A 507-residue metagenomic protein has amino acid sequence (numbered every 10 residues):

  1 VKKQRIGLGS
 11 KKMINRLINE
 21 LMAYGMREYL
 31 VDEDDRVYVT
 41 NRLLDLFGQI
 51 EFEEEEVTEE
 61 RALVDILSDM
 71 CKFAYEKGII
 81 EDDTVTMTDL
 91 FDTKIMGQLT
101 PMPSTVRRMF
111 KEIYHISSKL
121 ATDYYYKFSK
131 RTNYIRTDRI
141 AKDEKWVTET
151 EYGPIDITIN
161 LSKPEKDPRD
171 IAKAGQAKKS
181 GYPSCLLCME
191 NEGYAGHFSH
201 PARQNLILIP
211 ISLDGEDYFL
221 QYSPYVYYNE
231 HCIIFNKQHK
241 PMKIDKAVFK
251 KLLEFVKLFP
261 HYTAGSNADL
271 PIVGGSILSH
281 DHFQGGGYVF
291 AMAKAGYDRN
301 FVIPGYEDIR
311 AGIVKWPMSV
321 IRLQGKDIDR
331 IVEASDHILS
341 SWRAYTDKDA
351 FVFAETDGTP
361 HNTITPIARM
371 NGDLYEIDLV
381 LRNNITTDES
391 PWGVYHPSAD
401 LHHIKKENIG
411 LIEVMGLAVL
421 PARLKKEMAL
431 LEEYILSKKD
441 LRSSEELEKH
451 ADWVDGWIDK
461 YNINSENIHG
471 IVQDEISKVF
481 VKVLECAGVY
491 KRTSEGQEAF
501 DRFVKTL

Functional and structural regions predicted by a protein language model:
K2-P241, K315-P317, I331-S335, S341-L417 (+1 more regions): Active-site microenvironments that recognize anionic phosphate/pyrophosphate groups
Y182, I277-D281, V289, G305-D308 (+3 more regions): Short alpha-helical interface elements
L206-I209, H239-A264: Helical scaffold of the NTase/Pol beta-like nucleotidyltransferase catalytic core
L220, A264, D281-F283: Hydrophobic faces of well-ordered beta-strands that scaffold small-molecule active sites in alpha/beta enzyme cores
E230-N236, G274-F290, D378: Histidine-centered divalent-metal-coordination microenvironment in nucleic-acid enzymes
A247, V256-S276, G285-T346: Catalytic or ion-translocation cores adjacent to nucleophile or general acid/base/metal-coordination motifs in diverse
P271-S279, D357-T363: Beta-rich nucleic-acid/ligand-interaction surfaces
